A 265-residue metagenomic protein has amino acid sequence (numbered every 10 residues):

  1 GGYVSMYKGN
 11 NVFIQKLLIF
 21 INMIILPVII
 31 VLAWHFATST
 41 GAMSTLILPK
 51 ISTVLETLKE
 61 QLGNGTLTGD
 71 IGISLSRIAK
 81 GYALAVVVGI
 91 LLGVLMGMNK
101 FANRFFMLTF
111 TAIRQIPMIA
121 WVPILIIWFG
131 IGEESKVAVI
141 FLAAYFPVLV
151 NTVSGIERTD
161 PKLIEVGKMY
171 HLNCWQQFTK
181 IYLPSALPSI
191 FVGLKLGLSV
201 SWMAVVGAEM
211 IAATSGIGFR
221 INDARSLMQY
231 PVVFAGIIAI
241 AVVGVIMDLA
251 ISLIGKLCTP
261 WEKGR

Functional and structural regions predicted by a protein language model:
Y7-T38: N-terminal signal-anchor/first transmembrane alpha helix
N10, K16, T40-A83: Periplasmic/extracellular loop-to-transmembrane helix junction in inner-membrane transport proteins
I25, I30, T68, G72-M96 (+4 more regions): Hydrophobic alpha-helical transmembrane segments of multipass integral membrane proteins, especially permease/channel
G69-R77, I127-V148, A186, F191 (+1 more regions): Loop-to-helix entry region at the N-terminal start of transmembrane alpha-helices in multi-pass membrane transporters
L91-I127, I140, V150-S154, E165: Cytoplasmic-entry segments and transmembrane alpha-helices of multi-pass inner-membrane transporters
K100, F234-R265: C-terminal transmembrane helix and the adjacent membrane-cytosol boundary/short C-terminal tail of inner/organellar
A138, L142, W175-G207, A235 (+1 more regions): Transmembrane alpha-helices
G155-G193, I221: Short cytoplasmic-facing helical segments at TM-TM junctions of multi-pass membrane proteins
